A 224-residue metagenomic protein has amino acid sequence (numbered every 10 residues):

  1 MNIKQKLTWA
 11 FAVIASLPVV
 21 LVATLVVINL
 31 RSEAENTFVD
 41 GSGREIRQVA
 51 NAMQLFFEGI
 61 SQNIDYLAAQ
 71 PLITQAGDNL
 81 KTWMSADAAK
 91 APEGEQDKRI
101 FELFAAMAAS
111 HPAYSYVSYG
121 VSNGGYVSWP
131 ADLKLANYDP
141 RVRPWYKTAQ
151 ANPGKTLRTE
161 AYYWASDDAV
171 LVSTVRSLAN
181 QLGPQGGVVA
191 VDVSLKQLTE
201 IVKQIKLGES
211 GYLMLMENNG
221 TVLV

Functional and structural regions predicted by a protein language model:
M1-N36, D40: Extreme N-terminal signal-anchor transmembrane helix of membrane signaling/transducer proteins, especially in bacteria
A12-L17, A106, R158-T159: Hydrophobic H-region at the start of alpha-helical membrane spans
V19-V22, V49-A52, F56, I205: Histidine kinase transmitter module recognition
A34, G77, V202: Short, flexible helix/strand-to-coil boundary loops that buttress conserved ligand/catalytic motifs in alpha/beta
D40-R47, A52-K155: Extracytoplasmic/periplasmic sensory segments of membrane signal-transduction proteins
S115-Y116, S173-T174, S210-Y212: Short loop/turn microsegments at loop-to-beta-strand junctions
Y138-P140, A161-Y162, S166-K206, E217-N218 (+1 more regions): Conserved beta-strands of PAS-like sensory domains
